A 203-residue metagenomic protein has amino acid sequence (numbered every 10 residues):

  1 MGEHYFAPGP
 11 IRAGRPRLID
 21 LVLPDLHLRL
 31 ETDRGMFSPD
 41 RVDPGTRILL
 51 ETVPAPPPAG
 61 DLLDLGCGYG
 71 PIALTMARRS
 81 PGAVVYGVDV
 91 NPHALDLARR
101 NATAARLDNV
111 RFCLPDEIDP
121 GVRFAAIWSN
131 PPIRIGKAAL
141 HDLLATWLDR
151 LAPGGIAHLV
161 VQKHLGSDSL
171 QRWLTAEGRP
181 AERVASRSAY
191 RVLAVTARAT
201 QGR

Functional and structural regions predicted by a protein language model:
M1-P24, G35-P39: N-terminal auxiliary segments of SAM/dcSAM-dependent transferases
E3-R15, S167-R203: Class I S-adenosyl-L-methionine
T32-E51: Conserved SAM-binding loop and adjacent beta-strand
G45-S129: Conserved SAM/SAH cofactor-binding pocket of Class I
D89-P92, A139, Q162: Short beta->alpha hinge that forms the Motif I/post-I loop of the SAM-binding pocket
I133-I135, Q162-S167: Short "lid" loop at the C-terminus of a central beta-strand within the Rossmann-like core of SAM-dependent
H141-P153: A short glycine-rich, Lys/Arg-flanked "PGG" loop and its adjoining helix->strand segment in the class I
G154-V161: Conserved beta-strand signature within the Rossmann-like core of class I S-adenosyl-L-methionine
